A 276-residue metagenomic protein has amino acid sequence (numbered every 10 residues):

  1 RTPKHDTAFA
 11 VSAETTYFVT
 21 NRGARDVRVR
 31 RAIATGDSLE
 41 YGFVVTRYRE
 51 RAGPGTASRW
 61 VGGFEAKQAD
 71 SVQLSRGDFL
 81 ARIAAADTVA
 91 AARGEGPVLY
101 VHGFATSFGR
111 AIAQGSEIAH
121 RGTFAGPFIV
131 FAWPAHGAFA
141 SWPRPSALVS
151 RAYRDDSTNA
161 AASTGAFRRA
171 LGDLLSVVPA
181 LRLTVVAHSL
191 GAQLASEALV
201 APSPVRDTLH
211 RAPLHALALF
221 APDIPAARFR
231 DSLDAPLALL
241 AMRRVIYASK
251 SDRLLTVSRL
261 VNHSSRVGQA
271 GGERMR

Functional and structural regions predicted by a protein language model:
T2-L74, D78, I83, D87-A91 (+6 more regions): Lipolytic serine-hydrolase domain surface
G96: Alpha/beta-hydrolase fold active-site loops
L99-G103, H188, A221: The conserved beta1-alpha1 loop
G103-F104, S157: Flexible, glycine/proline-enriched loop segments at strand-loop-helix junctions that form or flank small-ligand binding
A105-T106, H136, S189-A192: Short, internal active-site loops enriched in acidic
F108-R110: Short N-terminal helix/helix-N-cap motif within the alpha/beta-hydrolase-1
F167, V186-G191, A195: Gly/Ala-rich beta-loop-alpha elbow adjacent to hydrolase catalytic centers
